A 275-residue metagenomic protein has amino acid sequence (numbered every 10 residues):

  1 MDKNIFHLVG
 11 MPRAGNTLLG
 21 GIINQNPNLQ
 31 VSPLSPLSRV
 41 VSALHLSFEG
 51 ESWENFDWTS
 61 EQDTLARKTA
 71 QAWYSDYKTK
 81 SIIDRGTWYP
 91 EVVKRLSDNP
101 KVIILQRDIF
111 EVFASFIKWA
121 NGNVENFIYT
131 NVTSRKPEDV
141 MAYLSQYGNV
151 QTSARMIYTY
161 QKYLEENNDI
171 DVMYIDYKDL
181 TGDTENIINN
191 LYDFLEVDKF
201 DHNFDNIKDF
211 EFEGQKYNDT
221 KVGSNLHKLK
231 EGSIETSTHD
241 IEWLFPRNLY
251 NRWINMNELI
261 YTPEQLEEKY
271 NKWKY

Functional and structural regions predicted by a protein language model:
M1-A72, D76: PAPS-dependent sulfotransferase catalytic core
M1-D2, E165, D193-Y275: PAPS-dependent sulfotransferases, especially Golgi type II membrane carbohydrate sulfotransferases
F6, Q30, K101-I103, M173-I175: Hydrophobic/aromatic beta-strand patches that form the interior of the parallel beta-sheet core in alpha/beta enzyme
G15-L29, S97, Y174-K199, I234: PAPS/PAP-binding and catalytic site of the sulfotransferase fold
T17-G20, S38-S42, P90-V93, F110-S115 (+2 more regions): Short catalytic/ligand-binding loop motif for oxyanion handling, primarily in non-cytosolic enzymes, centered on
T69-R95: Glycine-rich phosphate-binding loop used to anchor ATP phosphates in small-molecule kinases, encompassing both
A70, A114-F194: PAPS-dependent sulfotransferase catalytic domain
R85, L96-W119: Conserved phosphate-donor/acceptor-positioning beta-strand/loop module used by diverse small-molecule
